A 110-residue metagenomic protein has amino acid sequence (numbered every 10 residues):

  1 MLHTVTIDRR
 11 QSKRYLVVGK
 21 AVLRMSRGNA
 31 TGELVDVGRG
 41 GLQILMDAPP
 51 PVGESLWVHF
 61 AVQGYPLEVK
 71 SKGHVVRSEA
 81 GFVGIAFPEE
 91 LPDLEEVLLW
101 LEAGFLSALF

Functional and structural regions predicted by a protein language model:
M1-F110: Structured alpha-helical
